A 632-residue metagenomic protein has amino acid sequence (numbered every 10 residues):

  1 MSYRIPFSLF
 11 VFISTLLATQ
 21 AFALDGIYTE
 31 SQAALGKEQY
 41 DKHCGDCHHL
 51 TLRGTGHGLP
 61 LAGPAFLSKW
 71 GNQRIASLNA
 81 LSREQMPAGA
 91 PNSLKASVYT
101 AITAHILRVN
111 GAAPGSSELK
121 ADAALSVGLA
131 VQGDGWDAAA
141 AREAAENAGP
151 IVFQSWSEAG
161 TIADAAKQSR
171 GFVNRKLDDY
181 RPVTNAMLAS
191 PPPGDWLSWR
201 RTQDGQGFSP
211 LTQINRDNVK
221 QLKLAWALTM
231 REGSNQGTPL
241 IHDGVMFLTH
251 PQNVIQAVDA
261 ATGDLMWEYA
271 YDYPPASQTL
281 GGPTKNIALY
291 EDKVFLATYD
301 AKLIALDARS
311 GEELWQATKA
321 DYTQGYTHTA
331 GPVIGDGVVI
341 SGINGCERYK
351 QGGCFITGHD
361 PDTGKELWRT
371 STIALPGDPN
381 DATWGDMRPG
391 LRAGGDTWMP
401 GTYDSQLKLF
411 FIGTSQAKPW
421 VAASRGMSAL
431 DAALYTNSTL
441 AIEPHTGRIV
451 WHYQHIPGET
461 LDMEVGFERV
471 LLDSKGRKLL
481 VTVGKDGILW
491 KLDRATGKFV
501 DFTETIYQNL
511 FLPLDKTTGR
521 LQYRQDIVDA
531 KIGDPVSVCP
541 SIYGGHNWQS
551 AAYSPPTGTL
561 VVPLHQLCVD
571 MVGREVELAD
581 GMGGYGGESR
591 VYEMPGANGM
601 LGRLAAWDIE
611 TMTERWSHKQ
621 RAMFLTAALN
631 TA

Functional and structural regions predicted by a protein language model:
F22-Q39, A90: Electrostatic cytochrome c docking/interface patches
E30, K37, T51-P87: Gly/Gly-Pro-rich "capping" loops immediately C-terminal to redox-active cysteine motifs in periplasmic/lumenal
G36-T51, I102-I106: The canonical Cys-X-X-Cys-His
P91-R201: Flexible coil segments in periplasmic/lumen-exposed cytochrome c-class electron-transfer proteins
S155-L224, T372-P379, Y523-I527, E593-M594 (+1 more regions): Blade/loop signatures of beta-propeller domains
W196-R200, E232-V254, Q278-K302, T327-K350 (+6 more regions): Repeat-blade elements of multi-bladed beta-propeller folds
A227-T238, E268-A288, Q316-G331, S371-P400 (+7 more regions): Extracytoplasmic beta-rich repeat domains
S341-C354, I412-A433, P535, Q566-A597: Short, conserved, GDST-rich strand-edge loop motifs in beta-rich repeat architectures
